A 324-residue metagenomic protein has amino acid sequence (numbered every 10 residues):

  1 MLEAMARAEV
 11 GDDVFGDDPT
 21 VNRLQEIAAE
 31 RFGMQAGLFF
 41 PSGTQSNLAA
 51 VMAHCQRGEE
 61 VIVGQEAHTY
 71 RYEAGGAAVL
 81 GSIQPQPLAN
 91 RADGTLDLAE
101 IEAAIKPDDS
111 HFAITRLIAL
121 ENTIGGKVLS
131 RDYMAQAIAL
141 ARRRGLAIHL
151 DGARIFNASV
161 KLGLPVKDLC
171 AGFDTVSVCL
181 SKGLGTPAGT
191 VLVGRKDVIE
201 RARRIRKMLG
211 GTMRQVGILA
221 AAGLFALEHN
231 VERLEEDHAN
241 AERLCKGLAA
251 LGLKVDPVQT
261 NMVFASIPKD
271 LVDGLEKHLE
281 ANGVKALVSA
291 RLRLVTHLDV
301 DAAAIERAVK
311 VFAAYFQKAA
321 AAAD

Functional and structural regions predicted by a protein language model:
M1-K269, D273-V300, A308-D324: Conserved PLP-enzyme active-site core in the AAT-like
